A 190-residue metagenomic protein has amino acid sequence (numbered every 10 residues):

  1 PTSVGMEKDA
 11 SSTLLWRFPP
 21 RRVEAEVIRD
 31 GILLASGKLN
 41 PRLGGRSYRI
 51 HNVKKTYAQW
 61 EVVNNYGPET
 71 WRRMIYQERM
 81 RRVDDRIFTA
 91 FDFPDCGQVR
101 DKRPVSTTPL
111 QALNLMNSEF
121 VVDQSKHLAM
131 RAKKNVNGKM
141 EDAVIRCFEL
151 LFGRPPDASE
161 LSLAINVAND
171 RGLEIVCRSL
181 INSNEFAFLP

Functional and structural regions predicted by a protein language model:
P1-R146, L150-L151, P155, I175 (+1 more regions): An acidic, gly/pro-interrupted, aromatic-rich
L161-D170: Amphipathic alpha-helical segments that form the core helices of the histone-fold
